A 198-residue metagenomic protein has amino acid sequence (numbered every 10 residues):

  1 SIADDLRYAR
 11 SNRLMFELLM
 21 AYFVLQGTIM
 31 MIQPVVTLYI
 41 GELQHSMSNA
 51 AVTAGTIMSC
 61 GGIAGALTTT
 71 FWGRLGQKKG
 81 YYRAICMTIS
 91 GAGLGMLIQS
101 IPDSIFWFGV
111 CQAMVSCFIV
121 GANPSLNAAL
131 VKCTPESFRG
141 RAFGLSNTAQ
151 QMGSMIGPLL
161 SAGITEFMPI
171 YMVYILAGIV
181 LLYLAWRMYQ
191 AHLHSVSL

Functional and structural regions predicted by a protein language model:
S1-L19: Juxtamembrane intracellular "pre-TM" segments in multi-pass secondary transporters
P34-V52: Short amphipathic helix-loop junctions that connect adjacent transmembrane helices in Major Facilitator Superfamily/SLC
A51-V52, E136-S146: Loop-to-transmembrane helix entry/capping segments in MFS-fold secondary transporters and related SLC/MFSD carriers
G62-T70, S154-M155: Residue-level signature of mid-helix packing/kink "hotspots" within the transmembrane helices of 12-pass Major
L67-G80, T165: Helix-to-loop junctions at the C-terminal end of transmembrane segments in multipass secondary transporters
R83-I98, G178: Structural signature of the two symmetry-related core transmembrane helices
G121-T134: Intracellular juxtamembrane helix-capping segments at the cytosolic ends of symmetry-related transmembrane helices
G163-V180: A membrane-interface helix-boundary motif in multi-pass transporters
